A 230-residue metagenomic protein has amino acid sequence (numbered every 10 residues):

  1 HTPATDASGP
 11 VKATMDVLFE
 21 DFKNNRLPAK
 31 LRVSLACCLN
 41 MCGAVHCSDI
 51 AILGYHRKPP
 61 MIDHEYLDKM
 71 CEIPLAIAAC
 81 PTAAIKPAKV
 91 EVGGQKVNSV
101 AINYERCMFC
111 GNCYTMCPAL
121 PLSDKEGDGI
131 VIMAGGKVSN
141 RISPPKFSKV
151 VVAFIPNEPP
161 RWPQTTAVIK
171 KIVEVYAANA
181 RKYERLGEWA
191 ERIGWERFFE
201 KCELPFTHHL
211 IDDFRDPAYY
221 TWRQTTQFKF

Functional and structural regions predicted by a protein language model:
H1-A7, C42-C47, M108-G111, A190-H209: Short glycine/threonine-rich loop-to-helix capping motif typified by GTGT followed within a few residues by an Asp-Pro
H1-L75, A79, F228-F230: Small-residue-enriched alpha-helical segments and adjacent helix-cap loops that form tight helix-helix packing
D16-K23, P81-I85, V90, N112-T115 (+4 more regions): Generic secondary-structure signature for well-ordered alpha-helical cores
N24-L31, P87-G94, A178-R192, I211-P217: Flexible, glycine/charged-enriched surface loops at secondary-structure junctions
G43-I50, H64, E91, A119 (+1 more regions): Short acidic, glycine/serine/threonine-rich loops at helix termini
L75-I102, R106-V131: Iron-sulfur cluster-binding cysteine motifs and their immediate structural context in ferredoxin-like electron-transfer
K137-A180: A hydrophobic, small-residue-rich beta->alpha segment in the mid-to-C-terminal subdomain of diverse proteins
W162, I169, V175-E184, W189 (+3 more regions): Long, compositionally biased charged/polar accessory segments in the mid-to-C-terminal portions of proteins
